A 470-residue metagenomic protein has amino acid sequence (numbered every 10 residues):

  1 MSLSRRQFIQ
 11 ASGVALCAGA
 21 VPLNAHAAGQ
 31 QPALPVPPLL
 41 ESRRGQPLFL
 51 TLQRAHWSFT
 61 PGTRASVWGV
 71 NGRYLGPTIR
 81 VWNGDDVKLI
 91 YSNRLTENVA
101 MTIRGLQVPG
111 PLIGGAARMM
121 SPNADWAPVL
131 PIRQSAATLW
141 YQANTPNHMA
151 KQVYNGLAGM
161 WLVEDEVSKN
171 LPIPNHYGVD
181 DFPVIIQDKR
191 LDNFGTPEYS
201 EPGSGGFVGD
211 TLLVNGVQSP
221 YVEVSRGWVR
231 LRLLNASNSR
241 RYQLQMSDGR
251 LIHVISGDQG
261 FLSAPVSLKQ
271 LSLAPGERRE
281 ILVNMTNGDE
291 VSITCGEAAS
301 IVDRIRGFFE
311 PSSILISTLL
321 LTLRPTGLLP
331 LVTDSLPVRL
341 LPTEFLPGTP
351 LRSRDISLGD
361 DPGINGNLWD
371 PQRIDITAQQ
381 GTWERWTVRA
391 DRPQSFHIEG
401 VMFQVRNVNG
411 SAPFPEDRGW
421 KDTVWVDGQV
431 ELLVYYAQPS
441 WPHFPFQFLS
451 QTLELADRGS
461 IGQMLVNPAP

Functional and structural regions predicted by a protein language model:
M1-L3: Secretory targeting signals
Q7-A27: N-terminal export signals
H26-A274, I281, N287, S317-D334 (+4 more regions): Histidine-centered copper-binding motifs that mark active-site loops of extracellular/periplasmic copper enzymes
I103-G105, P111-A116, M120, V254-P265 (+1 more regions): Active-site pocket scaffolds in enzymes
L139-Q142, G288-A299, W441-T452: Short, surface-exposed ligand- or partner-binding patches at beta-edge/loop junctions that are enriched in aromatics
D289-L321, A456-G459: Terminal connector regions
